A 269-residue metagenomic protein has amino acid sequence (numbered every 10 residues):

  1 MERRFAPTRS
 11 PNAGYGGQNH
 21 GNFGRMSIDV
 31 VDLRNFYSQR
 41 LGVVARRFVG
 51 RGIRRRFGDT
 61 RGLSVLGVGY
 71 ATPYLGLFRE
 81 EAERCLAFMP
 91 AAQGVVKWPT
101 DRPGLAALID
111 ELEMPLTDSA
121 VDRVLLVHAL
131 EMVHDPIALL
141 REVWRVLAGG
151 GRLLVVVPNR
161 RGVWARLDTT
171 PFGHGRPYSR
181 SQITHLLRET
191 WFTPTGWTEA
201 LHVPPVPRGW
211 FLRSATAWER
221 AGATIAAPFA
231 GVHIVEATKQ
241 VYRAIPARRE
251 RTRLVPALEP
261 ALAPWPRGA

Functional and structural regions predicted by a protein language model:
Q18-D59: Class I SAM-dependent methyltransferase Rossmann-like catalytic core, especially the SAM/SAH-binding loop
R51, R56-M114: Class I SAM-dependent methyltransferase SAM/SAH-binding core
V124-L125: Hydrophobic beta-strand segment of the Class I
I137-R152: A short glycine-rich, Lys/Arg-flanked "PGG" loop and its adjoining helix->strand segment in the class I
V157-H174: Short, glycine-/aromatic-enriched active-site segment of Class I SAM-dependent methyltransferases
H174-W197, L201, H233: Short alpha-helix
T195-R220, P228-A230: Conserved catalytic loop of SAM-dependent methyltransferase domains
E219-A269: C-terminal lobe and adjacent flexible extensions of AdoMet/dcAdoMet transferase-like proteins
